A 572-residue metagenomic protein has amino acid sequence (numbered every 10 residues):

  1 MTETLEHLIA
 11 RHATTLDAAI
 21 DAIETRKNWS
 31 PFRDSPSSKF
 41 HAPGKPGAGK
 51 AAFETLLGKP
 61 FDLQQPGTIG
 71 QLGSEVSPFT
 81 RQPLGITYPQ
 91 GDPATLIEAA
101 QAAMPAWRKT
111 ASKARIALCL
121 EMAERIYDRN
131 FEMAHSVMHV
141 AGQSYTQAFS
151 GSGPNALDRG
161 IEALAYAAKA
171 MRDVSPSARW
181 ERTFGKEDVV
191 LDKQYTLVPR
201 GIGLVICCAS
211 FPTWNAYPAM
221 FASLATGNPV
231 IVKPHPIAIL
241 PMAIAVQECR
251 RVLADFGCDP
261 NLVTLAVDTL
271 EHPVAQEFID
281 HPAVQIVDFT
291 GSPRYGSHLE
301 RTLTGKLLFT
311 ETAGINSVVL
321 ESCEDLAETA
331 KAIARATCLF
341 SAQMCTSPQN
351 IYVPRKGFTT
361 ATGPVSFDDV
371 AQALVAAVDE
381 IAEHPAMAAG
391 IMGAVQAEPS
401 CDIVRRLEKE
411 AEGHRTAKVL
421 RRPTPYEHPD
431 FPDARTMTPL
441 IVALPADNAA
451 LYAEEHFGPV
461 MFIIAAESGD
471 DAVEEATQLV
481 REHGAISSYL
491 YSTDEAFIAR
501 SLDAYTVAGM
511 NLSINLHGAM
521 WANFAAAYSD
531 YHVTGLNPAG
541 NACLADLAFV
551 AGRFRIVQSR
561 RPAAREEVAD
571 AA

Functional and structural regions predicted by a protein language model:
M1-A18, S112-K113, A117, N130 (+4 more regions): Conserved C-terminal structural/oligomerization subdomain of aldehyde/semialdehyde dehydrogenase
M1-D188, A222: N-terminal Rossmann-like NAD(P)+-binding subdomain of aldehyde/semialdehyde dehydrogenases
E3-T15, E248-G257, Y295-A446, R561-A572: ALDH superfamily catalytic-core signature
V76-S77, T310-T312, Q343-T346, L451-F457 (+1 more regions): Short, flexible turn/loop "capping" segments at secondary-structure junctions
R81, R115, G227, V263 (+3 more regions): Residue-level signal for inorganic ion chemistry
P89, R108, S322, F462-A466: A structural signal for short, well-ordered beta-strand elements
M171-A330: Rossmann-like NAD(P) dinucleotide-binding subdomain of oxidoreductase/dehydrogenase enzymes
